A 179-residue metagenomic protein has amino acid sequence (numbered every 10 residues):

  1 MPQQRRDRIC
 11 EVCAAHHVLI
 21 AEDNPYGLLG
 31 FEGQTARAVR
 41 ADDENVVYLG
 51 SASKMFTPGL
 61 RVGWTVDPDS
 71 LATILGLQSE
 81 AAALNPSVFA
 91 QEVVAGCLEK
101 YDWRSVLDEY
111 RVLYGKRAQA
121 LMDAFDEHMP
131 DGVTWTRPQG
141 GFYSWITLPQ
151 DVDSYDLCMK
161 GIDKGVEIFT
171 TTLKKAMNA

Functional and structural regions predicted by a protein language model:
M1-A179: PLP-dependent class I/II
